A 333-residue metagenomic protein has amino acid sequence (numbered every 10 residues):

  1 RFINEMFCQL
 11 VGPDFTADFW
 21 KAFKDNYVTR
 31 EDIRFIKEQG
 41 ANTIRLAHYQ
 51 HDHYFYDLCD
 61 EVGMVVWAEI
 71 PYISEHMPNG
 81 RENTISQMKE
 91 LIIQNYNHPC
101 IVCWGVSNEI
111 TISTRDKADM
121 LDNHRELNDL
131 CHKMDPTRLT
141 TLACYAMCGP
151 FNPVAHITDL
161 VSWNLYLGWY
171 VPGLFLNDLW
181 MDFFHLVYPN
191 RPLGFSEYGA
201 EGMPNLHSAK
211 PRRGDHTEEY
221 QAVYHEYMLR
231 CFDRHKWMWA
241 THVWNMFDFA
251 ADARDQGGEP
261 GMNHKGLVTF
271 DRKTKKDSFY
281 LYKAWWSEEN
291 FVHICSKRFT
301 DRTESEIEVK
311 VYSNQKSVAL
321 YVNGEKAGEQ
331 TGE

Functional and structural regions predicted by a protein language model:
R1-E333: Extended substrate-binding grooves/exosites of carbohydrate-active enzymes
